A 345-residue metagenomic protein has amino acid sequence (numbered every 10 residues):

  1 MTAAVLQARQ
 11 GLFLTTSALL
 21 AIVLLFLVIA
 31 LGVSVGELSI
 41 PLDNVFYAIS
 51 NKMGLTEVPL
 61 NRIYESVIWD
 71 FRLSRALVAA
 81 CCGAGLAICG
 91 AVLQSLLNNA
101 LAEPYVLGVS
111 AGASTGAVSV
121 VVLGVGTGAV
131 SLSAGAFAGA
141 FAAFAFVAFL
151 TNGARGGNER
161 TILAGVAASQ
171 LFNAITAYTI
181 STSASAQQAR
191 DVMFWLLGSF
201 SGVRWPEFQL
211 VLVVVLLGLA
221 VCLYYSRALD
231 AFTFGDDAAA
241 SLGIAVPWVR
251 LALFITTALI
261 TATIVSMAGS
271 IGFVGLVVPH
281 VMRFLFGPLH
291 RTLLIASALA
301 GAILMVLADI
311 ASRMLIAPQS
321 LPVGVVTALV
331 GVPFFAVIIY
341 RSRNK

Functional and structural regions predicted by a protein language model:
M1-K345: Alpha-helical transmembrane segments in inner-membrane proteins
